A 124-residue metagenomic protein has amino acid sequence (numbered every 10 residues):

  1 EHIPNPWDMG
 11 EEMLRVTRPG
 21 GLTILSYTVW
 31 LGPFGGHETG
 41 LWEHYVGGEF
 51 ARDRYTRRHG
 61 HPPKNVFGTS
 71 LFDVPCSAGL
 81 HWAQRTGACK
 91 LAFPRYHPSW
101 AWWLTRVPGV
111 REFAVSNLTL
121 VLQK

Functional and structural regions predicted by a protein language model:
E1: Active-site beta-alpha loop architecture of Rossmann-like, nucleotide-cofactor-dependent enzymes
P4-Q123: S-adenosyl-L-methionine-dependent methyltransferase catalytic module, highlighting the catalytic core
